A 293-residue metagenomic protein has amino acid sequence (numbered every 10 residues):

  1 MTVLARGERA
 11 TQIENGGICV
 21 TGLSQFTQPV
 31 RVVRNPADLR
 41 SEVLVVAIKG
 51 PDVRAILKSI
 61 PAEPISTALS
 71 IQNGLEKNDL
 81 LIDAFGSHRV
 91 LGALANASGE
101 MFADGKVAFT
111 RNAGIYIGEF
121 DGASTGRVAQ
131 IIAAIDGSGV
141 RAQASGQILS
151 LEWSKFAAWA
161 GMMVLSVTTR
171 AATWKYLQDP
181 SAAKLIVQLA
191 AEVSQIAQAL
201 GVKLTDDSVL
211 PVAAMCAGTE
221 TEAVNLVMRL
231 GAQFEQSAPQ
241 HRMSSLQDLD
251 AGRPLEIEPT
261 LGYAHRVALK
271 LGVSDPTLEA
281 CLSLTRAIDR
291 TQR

Functional and structural regions predicted by a protein language model:
M1-S24: NAD(P)-binding Rossmann-fold cofactor-contacting core
V3, V32-V33, I117: Generic preference for hydrophobic
V3-L4, V46-A47, I71, G146-Q147 (+1 more regions): Active-site-adjacent beta-strand anchor residues
E8, P51, E76, G126 (+6 more regions): Conserved active-site and cofactor/substrate-binding residues in soluble primary-metabolism enzymes
A10-I13, N78, H265: Short alpha-helix immediately C-terminal to the canonical SAM-binding loop
Q12, E63-P64, A84-R89, A108-P211: Internal alpha-helical scaffold of NAD(P)-dependent oxidoreductase catalytic cores
L23-A108: Rossmann-like NAD(P)(H) cofactor-binding subdomain of soluble oxidoreductases
V187, A191-R293: NAD(P)-dependent Rossmann-like dehydrogenase/reductase catalytic/cofactor-binding core
